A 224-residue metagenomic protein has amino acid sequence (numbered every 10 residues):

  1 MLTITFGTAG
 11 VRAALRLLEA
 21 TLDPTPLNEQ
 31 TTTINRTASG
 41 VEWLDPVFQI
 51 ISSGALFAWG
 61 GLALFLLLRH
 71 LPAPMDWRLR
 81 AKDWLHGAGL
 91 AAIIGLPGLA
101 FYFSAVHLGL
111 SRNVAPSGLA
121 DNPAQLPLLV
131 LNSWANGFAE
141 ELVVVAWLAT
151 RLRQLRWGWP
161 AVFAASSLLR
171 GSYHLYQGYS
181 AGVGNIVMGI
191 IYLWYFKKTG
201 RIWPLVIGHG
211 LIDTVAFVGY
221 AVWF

Functional and structural regions predicted by a protein language model:
L2-R12, S53-L67, A91-S104: Hydrophobic core of alpha-helical transmembrane segments in multi-pass integral membrane proteins
T3, L56-W59, D83-G87, A91 (+5 more regions): Small-residue packing motifs within transmembrane alpha-helices
T5, A9-R12, R16, S133-W134 (+1 more regions): Generic alpha-helical structural signal
T8-A20, V145-A146, T150: Short helix-terminus and kink motifs of transmembrane alpha helices, predominantly at the cytoplasmic interface
E19-I50, L68-N136, T150, Q154-L155: Juxtamembrane helix-loop-helix connectors linking adjacent transmembrane helices in multi-pass membrane enzymes
L64-P74, Y195-K198: Structural signal for the C-terminal ends of transmembrane alpha-helices and the immediately following loop
L99, F103-F224: Transmembrane helix-loop-helix hairpins at the membrane interface of multi-pass integral membrane proteins
